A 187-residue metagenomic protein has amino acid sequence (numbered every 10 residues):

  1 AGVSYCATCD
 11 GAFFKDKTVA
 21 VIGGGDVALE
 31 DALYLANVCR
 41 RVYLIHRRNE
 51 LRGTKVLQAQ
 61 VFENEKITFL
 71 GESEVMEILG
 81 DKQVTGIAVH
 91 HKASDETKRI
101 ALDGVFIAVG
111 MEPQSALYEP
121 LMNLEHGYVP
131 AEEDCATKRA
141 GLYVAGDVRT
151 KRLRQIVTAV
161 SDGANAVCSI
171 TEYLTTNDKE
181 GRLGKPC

Functional and structural regions predicted by a protein language model:
A1-F13, I107-T158, D162-N165, S169-E172: FAD-site-proximal beta/loop scaffold in flavoenzymes
K17-T18: Residues that mark the start of a beta-strand
G23-G25: Glycine-rich Rossmann-fold phosphate-binding loop(s) that bind the pyrophosphate of adenine dinucleotide cofactors
A28-L29: N-terminal Rossmann-fold NAD(P) dinucleotide-binding loop
A32-L33: Generic hydrophobic/aromatic pocket-lining and core-packing "Φ" positions
A36-E133, E172-C187: A Rossmann-like FAD-binding core segment of flavoenzymes
